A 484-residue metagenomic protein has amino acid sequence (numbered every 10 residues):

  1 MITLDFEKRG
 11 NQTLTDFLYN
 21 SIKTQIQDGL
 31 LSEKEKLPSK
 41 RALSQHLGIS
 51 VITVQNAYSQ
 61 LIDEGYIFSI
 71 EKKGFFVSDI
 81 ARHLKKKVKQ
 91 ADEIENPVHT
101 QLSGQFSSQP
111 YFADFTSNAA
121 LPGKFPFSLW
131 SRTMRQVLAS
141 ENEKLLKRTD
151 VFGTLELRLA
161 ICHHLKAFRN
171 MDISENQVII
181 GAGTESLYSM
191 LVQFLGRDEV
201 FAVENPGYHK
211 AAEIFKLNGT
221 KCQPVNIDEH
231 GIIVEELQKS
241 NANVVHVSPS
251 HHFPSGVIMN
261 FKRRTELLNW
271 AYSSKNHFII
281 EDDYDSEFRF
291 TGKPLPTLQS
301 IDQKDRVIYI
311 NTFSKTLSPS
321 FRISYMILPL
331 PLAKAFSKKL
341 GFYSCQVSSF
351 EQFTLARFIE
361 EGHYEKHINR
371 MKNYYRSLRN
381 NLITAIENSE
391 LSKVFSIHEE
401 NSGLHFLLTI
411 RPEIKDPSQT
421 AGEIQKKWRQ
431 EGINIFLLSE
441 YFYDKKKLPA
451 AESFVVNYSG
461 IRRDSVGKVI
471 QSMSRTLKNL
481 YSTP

Functional and structural regions predicted by a protein language model:
M1-R135, E141, P331, G341-S348 (+9 more regions): N-terminal basic, amphipathic alpha-helical segments
K72, S300-A335: Active-site PLP attachment segment
M134, K144-K275, S286-E287, K293-I301 (+3 more regions): Conserved core of the PLP fold type I
I161, Y325, F353-E360: Helix-loop "lid/cap" segments that line or gate small-molecule binding pockets
I179, K221-V225, I308, H398 (+1 more regions): General small-molecule cofactor/ligand-binding pocket signal
I179, P296-T297, S337, L355 (+1 more regions): Catalytic cores of nucleotide-enabled group-transfer and carboxylate-activating enzymes in metabolic and assembly-line
K221, H277-F278, G432-N434: Residue-level detector of anion-binding/catalytic polar loops
D282-D283: Walker B catalytic acidic pair
